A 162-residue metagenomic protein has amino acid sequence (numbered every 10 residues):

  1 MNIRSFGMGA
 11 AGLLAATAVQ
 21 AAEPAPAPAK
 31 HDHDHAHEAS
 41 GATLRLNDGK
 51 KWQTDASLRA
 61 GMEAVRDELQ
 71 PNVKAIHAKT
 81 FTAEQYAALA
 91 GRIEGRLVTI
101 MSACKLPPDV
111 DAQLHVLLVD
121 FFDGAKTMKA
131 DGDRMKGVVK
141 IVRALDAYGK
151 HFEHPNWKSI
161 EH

Functional and structural regions predicted by a protein language model:
M1-A10: Bacterial N-terminal signal peptides that target proteins for export
A16-V19: N-terminal signal peptide c-region/cleavage motif recognized by signal peptidases
A22-F81, I160: Immediate post-signal-peptide N-terminus of mature secreted/exported proteins
L46-G61, A78-Q85, L106, Q113 (+2 more regions): Non-transmembrane, amphipathic alpha-helical segments
S57-A60, A64, A88, R92-G95 (+4 more regions): Charged, amphipathic alpha-helical oligomerization/scaffolding segments
R96-L114: Short, solvent-exposed, charged loop/turn and helix-capping segments that join or cap alpha-helices on peripheral
A103, L114-H162: Helix-rich interaction surfaces within compact, conserved domain-sized segments that mediate assembly or partner
